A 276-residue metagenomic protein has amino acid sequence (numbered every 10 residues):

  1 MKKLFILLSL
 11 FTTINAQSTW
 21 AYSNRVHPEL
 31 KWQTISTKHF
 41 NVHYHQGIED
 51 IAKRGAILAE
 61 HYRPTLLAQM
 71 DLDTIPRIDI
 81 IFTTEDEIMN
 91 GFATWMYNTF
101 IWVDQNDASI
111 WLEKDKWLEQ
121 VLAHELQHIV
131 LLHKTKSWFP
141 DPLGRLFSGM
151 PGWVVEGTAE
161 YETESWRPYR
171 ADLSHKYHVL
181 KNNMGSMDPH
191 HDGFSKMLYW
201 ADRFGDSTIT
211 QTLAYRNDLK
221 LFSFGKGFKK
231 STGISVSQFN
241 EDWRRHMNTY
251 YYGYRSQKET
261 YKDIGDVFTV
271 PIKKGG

Functional and structural regions predicted by a protein language model:
K3-T12: Sec-dependent N-terminal signal peptides
F11-N15, R25, V236: Intrinsically disordered, low-complexity regions enriched in Ser/Pro/Gly/Gln/His and often acidic
A16-R145, P151: Juxtacatalytic substrate-recognition/specificity segment
N24, W95-V103, I110-V121, L126-T210 (+1 more regions): Acidic/His/Gly-enriched intrinsically disordered linker/tail segments that often contain short helix/coil "MoRF-like"
G265-G276: Beta-strand-rich domains and repeat architectures in extracellular enzymes and scaffolds, especially beta-propellers
